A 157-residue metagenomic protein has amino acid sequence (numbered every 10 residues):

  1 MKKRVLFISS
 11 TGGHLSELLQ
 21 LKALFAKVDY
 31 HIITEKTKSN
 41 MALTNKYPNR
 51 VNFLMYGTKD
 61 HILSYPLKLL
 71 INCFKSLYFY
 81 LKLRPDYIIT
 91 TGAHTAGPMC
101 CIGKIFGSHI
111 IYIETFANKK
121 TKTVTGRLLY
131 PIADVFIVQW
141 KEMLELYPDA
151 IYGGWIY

Functional and structural regions predicted by a protein language model:
M1-L6: Extreme N-terminal starter segment of soluble prokaryotic enzymes
S9-T11, D29-K68, E142, G153-I156: Conserved nucleotide-sugar phosphate-binding/catalytic loop shared by glycosyltransferases and other
H14-A26: Short amphipathic alpha-helix
I62-D86: An amphipathic, basic-hydrophobic alpha-helix
L77-Y87, G97-I111, L128: Glycosyltransferases and closely related glycan-assembly transferases that use nucleotide-activated donors
T91-T95: Short His-centered aromatic/hydrophobic patch
S108-Y157: Active-site-proximal region of nucleotide-activated glycan assembly enzymes, centered on histidine/acidic-rich loops
